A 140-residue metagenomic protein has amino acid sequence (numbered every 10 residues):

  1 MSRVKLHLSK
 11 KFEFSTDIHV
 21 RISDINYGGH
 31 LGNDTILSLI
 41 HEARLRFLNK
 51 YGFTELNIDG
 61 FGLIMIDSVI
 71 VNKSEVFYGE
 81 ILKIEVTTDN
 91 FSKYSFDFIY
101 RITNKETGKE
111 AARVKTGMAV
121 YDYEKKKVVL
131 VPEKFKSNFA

Functional and structural regions predicted by a protein language model:
S2-D67, Y121-A140: Hot-dog-fold acyl-thioester-processing enzymes
S15-D17, I99, R113-G117: Well-ordered beta-strand positions in beta-sheet-rich domains
F47-F96, A111-V114: Hydrophobic beta-strand-centered segment that forms part of the acyl-chain substrate-binding groove
K73, R101-K105: Core beta-strand residues in small-molecule sensory/regulatory alpha/beta domains
E106-G108, E124: Solvent-exposed strand-loop boundary residues in beta-sheet-rich modules
K109-A111, V128: Beta-sandwich strand segments
